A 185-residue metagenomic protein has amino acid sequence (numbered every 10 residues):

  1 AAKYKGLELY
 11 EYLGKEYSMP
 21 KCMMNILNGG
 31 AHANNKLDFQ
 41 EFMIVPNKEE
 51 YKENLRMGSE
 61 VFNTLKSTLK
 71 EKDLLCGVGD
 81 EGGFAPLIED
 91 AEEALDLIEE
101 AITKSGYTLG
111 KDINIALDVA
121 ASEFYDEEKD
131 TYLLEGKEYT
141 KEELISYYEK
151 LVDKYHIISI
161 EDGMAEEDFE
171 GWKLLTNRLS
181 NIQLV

Functional and structural regions predicted by a protein language model:
A1-K3, L7, L55, G83: Metal- or metallocofactor-binding catalytic centers and their adjacent structured scaffolds across diverse enzyme
A2, K21-C22, N28-Q40, I88-D90 (+2 more regions): Short acidic, glycine/serine/threonine-rich loops at helix termini
G6, G30, E81, D118 (+1 more regions): Conserved, mostly hydrophobic/aromatic
Y10-K15, L74-F84, D112, A165: Short, surface-exposed recognition loops or helix-turn segments adjacent to catalytic cores
Y10-N28, T108-A121: Glycine-rich, aromatic-flanked loop segments that form ligand/cofactor-binding clefts across common enzyme folds
Y17-G79: Mobile "lid/hinge" segments at catalytic clefts and subdomain interfaces of large enzymes
E41-Y51, L75-A91, A116, A120-E135: Active-site-proximal beta-alpha loop/turn segments in soluble metabolic enzymes
E92-V185: Catalytic core of soluble alpha/beta enzymes
